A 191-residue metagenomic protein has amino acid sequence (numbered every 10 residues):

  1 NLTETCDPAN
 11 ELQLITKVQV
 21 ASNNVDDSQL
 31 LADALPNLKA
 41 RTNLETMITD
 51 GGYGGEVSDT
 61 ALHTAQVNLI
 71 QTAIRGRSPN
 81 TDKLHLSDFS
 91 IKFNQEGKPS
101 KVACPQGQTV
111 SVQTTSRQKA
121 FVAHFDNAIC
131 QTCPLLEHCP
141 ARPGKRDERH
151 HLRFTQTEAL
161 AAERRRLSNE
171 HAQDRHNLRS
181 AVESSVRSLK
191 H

Functional and structural regions predicted by a protein language model:
N1-H191: Anion-binding and metal-coordination hotspots
